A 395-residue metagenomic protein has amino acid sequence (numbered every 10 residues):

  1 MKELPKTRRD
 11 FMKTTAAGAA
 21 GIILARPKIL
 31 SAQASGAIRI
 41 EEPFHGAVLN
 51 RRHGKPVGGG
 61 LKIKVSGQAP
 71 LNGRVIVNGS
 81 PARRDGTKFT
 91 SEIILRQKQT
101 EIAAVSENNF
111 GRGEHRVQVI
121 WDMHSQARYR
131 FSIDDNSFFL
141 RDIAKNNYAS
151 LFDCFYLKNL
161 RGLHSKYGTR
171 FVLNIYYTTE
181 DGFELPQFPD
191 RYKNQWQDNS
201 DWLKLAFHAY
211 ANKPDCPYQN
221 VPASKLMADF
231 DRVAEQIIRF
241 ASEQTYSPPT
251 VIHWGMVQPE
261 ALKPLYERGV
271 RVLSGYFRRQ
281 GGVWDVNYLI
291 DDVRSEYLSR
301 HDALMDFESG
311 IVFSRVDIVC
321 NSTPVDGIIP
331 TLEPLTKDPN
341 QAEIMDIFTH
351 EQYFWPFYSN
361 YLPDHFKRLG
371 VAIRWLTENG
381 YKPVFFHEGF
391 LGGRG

Functional and structural regions predicted by a protein language model:
E3-L4, D10-A32: N-terminal export signals
Q33-V57: Short, compositionally biased P/S/T/A/G/V-rich stretches that sit at domain boundaries
E92-Q99: Surface-exposed, short loops/turns at beta-strand junctions within beta-sandwich domains
V117-D198, I347: Active-site beta->alpha N-cap acidic-glycine motif
R170-Q258, G281-G282, E343, I347 (+1 more regions): Metal-dependent polysaccharide deacetylase catalytic core of the NodB/CE4 family, i.e., the active-site-bearing domain
G182-L185, Q244-T245, W254-D346: Active-site-adjacent pocket scaffolds in enzyme catalytic domains
V272-F277, I347-G395: C-terminal domain-boundary segment and adjacent tail
